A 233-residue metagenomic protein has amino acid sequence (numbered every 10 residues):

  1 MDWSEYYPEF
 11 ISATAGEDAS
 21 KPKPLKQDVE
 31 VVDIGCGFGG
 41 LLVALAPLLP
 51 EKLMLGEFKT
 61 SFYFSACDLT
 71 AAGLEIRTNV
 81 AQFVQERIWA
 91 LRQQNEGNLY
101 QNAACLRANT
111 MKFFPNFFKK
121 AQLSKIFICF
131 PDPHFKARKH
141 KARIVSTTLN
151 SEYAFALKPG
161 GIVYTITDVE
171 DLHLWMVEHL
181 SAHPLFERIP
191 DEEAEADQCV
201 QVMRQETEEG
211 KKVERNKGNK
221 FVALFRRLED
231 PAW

Functional and structural regions predicted by a protein language model:
M1-V32, G40-L49: S-adenosyl-L-methionine
G35, F58: Conserved S-adenosyl-L-methionine
T60, R77: Conserved SAM/SAH-binding beta-strand->alpha-helix loop
V80-F83, H173: Short alpha-helix immediately C-terminal to the canonical SAM-binding loop
Q85-K120: S-adenosyl-L-methionine
V145-P159: A short glycine-rich, Lys/Arg-flanked "PGG" loop and its adjoining helix->strand segment in the class I
P159-T167: Conserved beta-strand signature within the Rossmann-like core of class I S-adenosyl-L-methionine
H173-W233: Class I S-adenosyl-L-methionine
